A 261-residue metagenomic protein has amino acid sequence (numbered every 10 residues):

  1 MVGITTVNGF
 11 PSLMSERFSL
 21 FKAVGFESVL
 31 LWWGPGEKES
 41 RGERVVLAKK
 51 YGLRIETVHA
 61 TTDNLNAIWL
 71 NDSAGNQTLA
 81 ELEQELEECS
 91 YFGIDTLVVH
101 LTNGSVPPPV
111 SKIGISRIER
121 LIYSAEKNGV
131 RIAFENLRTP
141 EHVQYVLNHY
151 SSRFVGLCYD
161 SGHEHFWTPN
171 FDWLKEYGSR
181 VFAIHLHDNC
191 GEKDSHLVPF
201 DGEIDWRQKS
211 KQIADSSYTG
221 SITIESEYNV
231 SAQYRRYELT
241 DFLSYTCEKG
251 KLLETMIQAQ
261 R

Functional and structural regions predicted by a protein language model:
M1-Q84, S90, S152, L243-S244 (+1 more regions): N-terminal pre-domain/capping segments
V7-M14, L30-E43, N66-I68, N76 (+5 more regions): Acidic-and-aromatic substrate-binding clefts and catalytic sites of carbohydrate-active enzymes
F18-A23, K38-H59, E83-G93, I115 (+4 more regions): Acidic (Asp/Glu)-rich catalytic clusters
V29, V58, E119-E203: Acidic/histidine-rich catalytic cores of soluble enzymes
V29-L30, E56-V58, L97-V99, I184 (+1 more regions): Hydrophobic residues within beta-strands of alpha/beta enzymes
W33, L101, D188, S226: Short secondary-structure boundary segments
I68-N76, H163-T219, E227-Y228, Q233-D241: Gly/Pro-rich active-site loop or hairpin
W69-G156, D241, Y245, I257: Active-site acidic/histidine proton-transfer and metal-coordination neighborhood in alpha/beta enzyme cores
